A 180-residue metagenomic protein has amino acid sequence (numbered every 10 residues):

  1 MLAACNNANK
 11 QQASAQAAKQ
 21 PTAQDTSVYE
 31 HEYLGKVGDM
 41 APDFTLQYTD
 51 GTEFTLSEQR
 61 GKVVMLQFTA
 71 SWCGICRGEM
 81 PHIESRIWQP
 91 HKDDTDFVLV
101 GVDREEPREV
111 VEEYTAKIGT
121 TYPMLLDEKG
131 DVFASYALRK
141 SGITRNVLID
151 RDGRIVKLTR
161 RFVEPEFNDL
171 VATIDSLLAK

Functional and structural regions predicted by a protein language model:
L2-A4: C-terminal motif of bacterial Sec signal peptides marking the signal peptidase cleavage site
N6-D43: N-proximal helix/coil linker or "cap" segments that precede and/or mark the start of modular domains
P21-T22, T144-K180: Thiol-/selenol-based redox modules, centered on thioredoxin-like and closely related oxidoreductase domains
D25-T26, G51, S176: Coil residues (strongly favoring Ser/Thr
A41-P42, V64, I143-R145: Short loop/turn microsegments at loop-to-beta-strand junctions
F54-R77: Short active-site neighborhood of thiol/selenol oxidoreductases, capturing the structured segment around
K62-V63, G78-G101, A116: Conserved helix-turn-beta segment immediately C-terminal to the redox Cys motif in thioredoxin-like folds
V98-V100, E112-R151: Short, internal strand/loop/helix patches that form the active-site neighborhood or redox-interaction surface
